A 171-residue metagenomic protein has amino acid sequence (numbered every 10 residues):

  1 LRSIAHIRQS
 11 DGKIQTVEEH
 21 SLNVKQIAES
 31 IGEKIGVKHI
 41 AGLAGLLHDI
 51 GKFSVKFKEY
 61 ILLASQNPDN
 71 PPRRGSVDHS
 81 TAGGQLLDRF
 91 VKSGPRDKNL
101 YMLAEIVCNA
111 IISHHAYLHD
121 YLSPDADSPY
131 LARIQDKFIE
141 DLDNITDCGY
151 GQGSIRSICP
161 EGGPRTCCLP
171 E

Functional and structural regions predicted by a protein language model:
R2-D11, V17-E171: Accessory nucleic-acid engagement/destabilization modules that flank
